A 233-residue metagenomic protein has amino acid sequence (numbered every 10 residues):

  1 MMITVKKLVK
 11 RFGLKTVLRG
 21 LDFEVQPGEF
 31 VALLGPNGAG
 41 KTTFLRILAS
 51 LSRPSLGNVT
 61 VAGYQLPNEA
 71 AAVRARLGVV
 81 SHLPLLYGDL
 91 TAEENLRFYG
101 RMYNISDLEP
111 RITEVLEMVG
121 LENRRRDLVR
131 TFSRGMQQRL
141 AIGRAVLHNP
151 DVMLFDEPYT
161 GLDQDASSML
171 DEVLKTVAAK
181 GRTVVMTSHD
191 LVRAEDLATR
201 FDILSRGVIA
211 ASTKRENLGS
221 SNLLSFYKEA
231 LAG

Functional and structural regions predicted by a protein language model:
A49: Helix-to-loop junction immediately C-terminal to a conserved catalytic motif
G57-Q65, V73, A211: Conserved ABC transporter NBD signature motif
R97, R101-R124: Conserved ABC ATPase "signature" region
M153-D156: Catalytic Walker B motif of ABC-type/P-loop ATPase nucleotide-binding domains
Q164-A166: Helix N-cap at the start of a conserved alpha-helix in ABC-type nucleotide-binding domains
S188-H189: H-loop/switch region of ABC-family ATPase nucleotide-binding domains
